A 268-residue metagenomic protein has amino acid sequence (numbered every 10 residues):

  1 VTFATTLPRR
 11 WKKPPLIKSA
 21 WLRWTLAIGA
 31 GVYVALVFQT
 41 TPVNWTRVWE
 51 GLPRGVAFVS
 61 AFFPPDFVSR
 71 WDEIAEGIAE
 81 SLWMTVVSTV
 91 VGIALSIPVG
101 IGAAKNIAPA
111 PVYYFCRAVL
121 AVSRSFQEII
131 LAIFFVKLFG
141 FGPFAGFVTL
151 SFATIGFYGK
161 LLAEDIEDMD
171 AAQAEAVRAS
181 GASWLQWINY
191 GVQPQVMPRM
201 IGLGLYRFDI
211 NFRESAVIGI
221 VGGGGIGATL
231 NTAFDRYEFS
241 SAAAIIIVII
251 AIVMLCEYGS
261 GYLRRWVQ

Functional and structural regions predicted by a protein language model:
V1-V90, I97, G102, N106 (+1 more regions): N-terminal, non-cleaved signal-anchor transmembrane helix
K18-S19, G77-T89, V119, S125-I129 (+5 more regions): Loop-to-transmembrane-helix entry motif
T85, T89-I97, I101, K105 (+8 more regions): Hydrophobic positions within alpha-helical transmembrane segments of bacterial inner-membrane proteins
V99-A132, L161: Cytoplasmic-entry segments and transmembrane alpha-helices of multi-pass inner-membrane transporters
L120-T154: Generic hydrophobic transmembrane alpha-helix motif, especially the helices
F141-R207, Y258: Membrane-cytosol interface at the C-terminal ends of specific transmembrane alpha-helices in multi-pass membrane
A243-Q268: C-terminal transmembrane helix and the adjacent membrane-cytosol boundary/short C-terminal tail of inner/organellar
